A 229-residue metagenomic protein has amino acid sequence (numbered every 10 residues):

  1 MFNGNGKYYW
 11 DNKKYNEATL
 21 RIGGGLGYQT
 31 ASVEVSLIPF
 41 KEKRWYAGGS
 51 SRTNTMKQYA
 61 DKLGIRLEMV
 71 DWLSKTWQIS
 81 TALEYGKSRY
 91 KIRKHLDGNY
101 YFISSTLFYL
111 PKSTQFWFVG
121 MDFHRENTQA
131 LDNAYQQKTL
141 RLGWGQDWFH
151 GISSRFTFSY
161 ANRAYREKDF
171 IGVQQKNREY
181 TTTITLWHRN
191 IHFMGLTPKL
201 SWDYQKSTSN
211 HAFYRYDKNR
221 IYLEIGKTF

Functional and structural regions predicted by a protein language model:
M1-F229: Gram-negative and organellar
